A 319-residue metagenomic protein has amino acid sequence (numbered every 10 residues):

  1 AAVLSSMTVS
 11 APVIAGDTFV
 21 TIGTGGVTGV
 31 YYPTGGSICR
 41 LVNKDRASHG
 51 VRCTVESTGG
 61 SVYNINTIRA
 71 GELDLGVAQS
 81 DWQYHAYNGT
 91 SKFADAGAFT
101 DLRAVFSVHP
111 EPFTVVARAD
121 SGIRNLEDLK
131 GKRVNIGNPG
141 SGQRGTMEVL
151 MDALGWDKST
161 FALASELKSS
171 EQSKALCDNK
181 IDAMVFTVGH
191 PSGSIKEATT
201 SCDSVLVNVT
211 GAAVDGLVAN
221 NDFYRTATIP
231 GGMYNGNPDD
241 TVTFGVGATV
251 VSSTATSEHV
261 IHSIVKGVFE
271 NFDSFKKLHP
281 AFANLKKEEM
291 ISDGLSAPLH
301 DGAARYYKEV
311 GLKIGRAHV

Functional and structural regions predicted by a protein language model:
M7-A15: Sec/Tat signal peptide C-region and signal peptidase I cleavage site
I14-H85: N-terminal (or domain-start) structured segment
D17, S48-G50, G60-Y63, A70 (+5 more regions): Extracytoplasmic
F19-D45, S107, E111-D178, D273 (+2 more regions): Bilobed "Venus flytrap"/periplasmic-binding protein-like clamshell domains and structurally analogous long
S80-W82, S91-D95, S121, K158-T256: Pocket-lining segment of extracytoplasmic ligand-binding domains
Y84-T90, D101-S107: Short beta-strand-centered segments that line the small-molecule binding cleft or hinge of alpha/beta clamshell
K132-V149, F223-N284, E289-S292: Ligand-binding clefts/hinges and TM-proximal coupling segments of bilobed small-molecule sensing domains
E171, D178-N179, V188-L206, G216-A219 (+2 more regions): An extracytoplasmic/periplasmic, membrane-proximal ligand-sensing/linker region
